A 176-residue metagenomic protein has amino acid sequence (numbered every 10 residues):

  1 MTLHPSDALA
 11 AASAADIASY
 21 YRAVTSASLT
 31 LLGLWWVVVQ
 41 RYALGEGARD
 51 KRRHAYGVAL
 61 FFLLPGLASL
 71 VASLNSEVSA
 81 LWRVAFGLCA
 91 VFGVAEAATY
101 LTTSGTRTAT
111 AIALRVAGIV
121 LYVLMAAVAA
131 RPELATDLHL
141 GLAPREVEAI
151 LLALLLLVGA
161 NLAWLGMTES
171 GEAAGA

Functional and structural regions predicted by a protein language model:
M1-I17: Short, strongly hydrophobic alpha-helical membrane anchors
I17-S26, G45-L67, R107-Y122, E148 (+2 more regions): Juxtamembrane helix-loop boundaries in multi-pass membrane proteins
T25-A43: N-terminal signal-anchor/start-transfer transmembrane helix
S28-L32, L60-P65, W82-T99: Generic alpha-helical transmembrane segments
V39-Y42, G66-S79, E96-T103: Membrane-helix exit/interface motif
G66-S73, L121-H139: Hydrophobic alpha-helical transmembrane segments in multi-pass integral membrane proteins
V91-E96, A113-E133: Hydrophobic alpha-helical membrane segments
V128-A176: Glycine-rich, aromatic-bearing surface loops/beta-hairpins
